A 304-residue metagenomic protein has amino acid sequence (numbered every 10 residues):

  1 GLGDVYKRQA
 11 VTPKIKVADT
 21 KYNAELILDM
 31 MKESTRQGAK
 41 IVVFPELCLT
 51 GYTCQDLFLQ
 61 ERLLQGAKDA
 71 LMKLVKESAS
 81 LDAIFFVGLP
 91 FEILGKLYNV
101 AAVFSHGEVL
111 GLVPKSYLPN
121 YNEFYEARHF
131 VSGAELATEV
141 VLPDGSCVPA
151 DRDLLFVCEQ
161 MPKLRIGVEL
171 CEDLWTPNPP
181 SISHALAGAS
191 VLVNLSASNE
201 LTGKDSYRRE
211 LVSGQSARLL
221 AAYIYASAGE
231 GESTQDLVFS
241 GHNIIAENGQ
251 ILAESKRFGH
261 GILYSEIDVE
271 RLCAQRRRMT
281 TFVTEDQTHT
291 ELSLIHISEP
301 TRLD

Functional and structural regions predicted by a protein language model:
G1: ABC transporter nucleotide-binding domains
D4-D304: Enzyme catalytic cores with a strong preference for nitrogen-chemistry domains
